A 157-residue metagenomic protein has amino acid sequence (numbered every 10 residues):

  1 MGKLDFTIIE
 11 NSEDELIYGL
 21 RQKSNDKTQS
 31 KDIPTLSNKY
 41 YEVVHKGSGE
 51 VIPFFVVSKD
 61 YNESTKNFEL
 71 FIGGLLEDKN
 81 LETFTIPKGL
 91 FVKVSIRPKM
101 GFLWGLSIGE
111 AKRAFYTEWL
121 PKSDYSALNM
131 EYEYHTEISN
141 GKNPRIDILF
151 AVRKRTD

Functional and structural regions predicted by a protein language model:
M1-D157: A solvent-exposed interaction/effector surface
